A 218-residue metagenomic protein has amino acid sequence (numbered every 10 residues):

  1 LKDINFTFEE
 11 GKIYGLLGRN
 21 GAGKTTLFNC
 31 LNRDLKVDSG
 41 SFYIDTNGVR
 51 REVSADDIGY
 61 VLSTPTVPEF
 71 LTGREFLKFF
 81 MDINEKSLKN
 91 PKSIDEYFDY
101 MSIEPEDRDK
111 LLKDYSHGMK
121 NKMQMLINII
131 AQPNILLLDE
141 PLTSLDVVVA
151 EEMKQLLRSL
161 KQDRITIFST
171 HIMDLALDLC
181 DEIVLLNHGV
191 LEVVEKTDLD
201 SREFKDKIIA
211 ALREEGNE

Functional and structural regions predicted by a protein language model:
L17-R19: The feature captures the beta-strand-to-loop junction immediately N-terminal to the Walker
N32: Helix-to-loop junction immediately C-terminal to a conserved catalytic motif
G40-S54: Conserved ABC transporter NBD signature motif
T64, F70-N84: Q-loop/switch helix immediately C-terminal to the Walker
L136-E140: Catalytic Walker B motif of ABC-type/P-loop ATPase nucleotide-binding domains
V147-V149: Helix N-cap at the start of a conserved alpha-helix in ABC-type nucleotide-binding domains
H188-G189: Conserved ABC ATPase "signature" C-loop
